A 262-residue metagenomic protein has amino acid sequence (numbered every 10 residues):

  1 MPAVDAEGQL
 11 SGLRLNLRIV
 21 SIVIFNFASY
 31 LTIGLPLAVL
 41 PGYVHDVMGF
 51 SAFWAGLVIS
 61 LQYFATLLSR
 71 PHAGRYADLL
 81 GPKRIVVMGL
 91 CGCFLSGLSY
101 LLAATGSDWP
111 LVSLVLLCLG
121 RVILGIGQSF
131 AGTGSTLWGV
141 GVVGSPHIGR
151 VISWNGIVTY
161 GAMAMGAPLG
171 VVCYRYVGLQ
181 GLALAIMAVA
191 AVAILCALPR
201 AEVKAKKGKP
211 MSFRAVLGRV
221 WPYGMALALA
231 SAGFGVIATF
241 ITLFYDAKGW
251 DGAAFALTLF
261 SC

Functional and structural regions predicted by a protein language model:
L17-I59, Y63, G235-F244, K248 (+1 more regions): Helix-loop boundary and gating motifs at the non-cytosolic
F27, V112-F130, A228: Hydrophobic core of transmembrane alpha-helices in multi-pass small-molecule transporters, especially MFS/SLC-type
Y63-P71, M163-A164, S261: Residue-level signature of mid-helix packing/kink "hotspots" within the transmembrane helices of 12-pass Major
S69-G81: Helix-to-loop junctions at the C-terminal end of transmembrane segments in multipass secondary transporters
C91-P110: C-terminal ends and interior cores of transmembrane alpha-helices in multi-pass membrane transporters/permeases
G120-V158: Cytoplasmic helix-loop-helix junction between adjacent transmembrane helices in 12-TM secondary transporters
M187-K206: C-terminal membrane-cytosol helix-exit motif in multi-pass small-molecule transporters
